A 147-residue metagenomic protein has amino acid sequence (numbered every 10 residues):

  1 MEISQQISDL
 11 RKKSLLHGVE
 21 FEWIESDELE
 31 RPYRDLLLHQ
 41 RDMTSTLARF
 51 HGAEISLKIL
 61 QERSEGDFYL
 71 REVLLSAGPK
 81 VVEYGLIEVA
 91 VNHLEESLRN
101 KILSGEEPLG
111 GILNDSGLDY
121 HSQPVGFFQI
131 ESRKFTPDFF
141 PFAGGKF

Functional and structural regions predicted by a protein language model:
M1-F147: Composition-driven recognition of glycine/serine/threonine/acidic- and proline-rich low-complexity segments and repeats
